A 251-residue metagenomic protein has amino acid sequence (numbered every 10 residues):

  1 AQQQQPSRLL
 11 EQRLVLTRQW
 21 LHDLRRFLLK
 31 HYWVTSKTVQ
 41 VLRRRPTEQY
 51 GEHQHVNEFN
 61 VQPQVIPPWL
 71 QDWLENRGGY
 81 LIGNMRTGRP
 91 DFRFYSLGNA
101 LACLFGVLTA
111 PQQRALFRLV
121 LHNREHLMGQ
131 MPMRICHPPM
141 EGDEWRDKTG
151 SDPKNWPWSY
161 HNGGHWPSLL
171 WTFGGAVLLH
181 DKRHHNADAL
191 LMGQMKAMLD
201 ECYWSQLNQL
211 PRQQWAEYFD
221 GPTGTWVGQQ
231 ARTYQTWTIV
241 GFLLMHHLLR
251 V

Functional and structural regions predicted by a protein language model:
A1-V251: Acidic, mature catalytic/reactive cores of soluble proteins
